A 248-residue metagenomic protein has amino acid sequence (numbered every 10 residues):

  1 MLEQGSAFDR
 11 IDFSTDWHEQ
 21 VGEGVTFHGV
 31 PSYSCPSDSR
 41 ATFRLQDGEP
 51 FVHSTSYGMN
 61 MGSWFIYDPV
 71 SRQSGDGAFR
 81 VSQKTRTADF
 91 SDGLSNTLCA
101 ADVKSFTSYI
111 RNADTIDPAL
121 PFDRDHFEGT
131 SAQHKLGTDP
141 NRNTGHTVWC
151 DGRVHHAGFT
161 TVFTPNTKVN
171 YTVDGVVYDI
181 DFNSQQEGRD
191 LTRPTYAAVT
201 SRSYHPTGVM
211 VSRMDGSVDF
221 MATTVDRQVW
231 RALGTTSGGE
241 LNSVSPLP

Functional and structural regions predicted by a protein language model:
M1-P248: Internal low-complexity, small-residue/proline-rich segments
